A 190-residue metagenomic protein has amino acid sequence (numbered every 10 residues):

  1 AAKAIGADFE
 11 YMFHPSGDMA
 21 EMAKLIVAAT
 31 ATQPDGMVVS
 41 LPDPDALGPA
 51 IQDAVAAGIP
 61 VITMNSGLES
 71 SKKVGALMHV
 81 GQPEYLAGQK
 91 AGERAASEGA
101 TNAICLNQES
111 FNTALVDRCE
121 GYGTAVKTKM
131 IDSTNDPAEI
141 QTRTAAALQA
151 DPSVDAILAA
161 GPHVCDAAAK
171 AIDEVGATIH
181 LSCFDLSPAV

Functional and structural regions predicted by a protein language model:
A1-V190: A residue-level marker of the well-folded mature domains of exported/periplasmic proteins
